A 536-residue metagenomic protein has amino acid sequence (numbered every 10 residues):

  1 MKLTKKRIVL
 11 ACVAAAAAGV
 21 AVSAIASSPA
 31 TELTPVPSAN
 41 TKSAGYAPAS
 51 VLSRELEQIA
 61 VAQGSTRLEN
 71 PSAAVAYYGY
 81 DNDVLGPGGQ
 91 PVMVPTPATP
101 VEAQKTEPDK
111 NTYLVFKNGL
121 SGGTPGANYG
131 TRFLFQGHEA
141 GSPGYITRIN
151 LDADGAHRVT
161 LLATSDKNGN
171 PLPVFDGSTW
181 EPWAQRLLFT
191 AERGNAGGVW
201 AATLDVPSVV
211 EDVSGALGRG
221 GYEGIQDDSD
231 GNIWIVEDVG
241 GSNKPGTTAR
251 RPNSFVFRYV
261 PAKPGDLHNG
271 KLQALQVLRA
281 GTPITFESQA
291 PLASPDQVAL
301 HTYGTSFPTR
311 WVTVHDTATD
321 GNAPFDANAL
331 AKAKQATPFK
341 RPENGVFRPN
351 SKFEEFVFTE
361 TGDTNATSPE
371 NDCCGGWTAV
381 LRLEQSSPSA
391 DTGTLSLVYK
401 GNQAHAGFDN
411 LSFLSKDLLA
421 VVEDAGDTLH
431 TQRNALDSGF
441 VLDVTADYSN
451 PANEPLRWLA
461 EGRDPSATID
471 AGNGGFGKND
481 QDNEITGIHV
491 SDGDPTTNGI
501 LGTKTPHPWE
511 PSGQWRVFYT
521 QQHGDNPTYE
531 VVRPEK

Functional and structural regions predicted by a protein language model:
T4-I25: Gram-negative bacterial Sec-dependent N-terminal signal peptides
I25-K536: Conserved small-residue
